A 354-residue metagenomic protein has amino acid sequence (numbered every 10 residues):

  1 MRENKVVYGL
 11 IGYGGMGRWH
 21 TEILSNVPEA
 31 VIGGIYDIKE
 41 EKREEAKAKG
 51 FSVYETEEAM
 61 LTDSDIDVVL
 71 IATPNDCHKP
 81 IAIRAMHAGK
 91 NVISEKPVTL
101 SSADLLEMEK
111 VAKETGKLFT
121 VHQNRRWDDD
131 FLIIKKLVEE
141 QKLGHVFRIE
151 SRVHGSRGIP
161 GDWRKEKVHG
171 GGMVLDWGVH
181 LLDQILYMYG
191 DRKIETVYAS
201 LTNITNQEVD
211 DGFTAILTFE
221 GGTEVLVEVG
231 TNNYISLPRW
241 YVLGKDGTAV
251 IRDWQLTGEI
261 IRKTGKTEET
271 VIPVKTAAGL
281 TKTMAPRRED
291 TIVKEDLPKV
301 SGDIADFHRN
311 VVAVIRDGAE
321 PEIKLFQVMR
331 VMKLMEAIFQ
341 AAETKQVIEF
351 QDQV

Functional and structural regions predicted by a protein language model:
M1-K49: N-terminal Rossmann-like dinucleotide-binding module
M1-K5, L10, A30, V68-I71 (+3 more regions): C-terminal helix-rich "cap/oligomerization" subdomain common to oxidoreductases
H20, I38, V53-V111, I304: Beta-loop-alpha module in the N-terminal Rossmann-like domain of NAD(P)-dependent dehydrogenases, especially those
F51, A88-K90, T115-L118, T223: A short helix->loop->beta-strand "cap" motif at the edges of active sites that frequently abuts
E107-N124, G144-S151: Rossmann-fold dehydrogenase core element
N124, D246-I323, V354: C-terminal glycine/acidic-rich active-site capping loop/insertion
R125-N206, K345: Predominantly a Rossmann-like dinucleotide-binding segment in NAD(P)-dependent oxidoreductases
E228-S236: Glycine-rich phosphate/pyrophosphate-binding beta-alpha loops
